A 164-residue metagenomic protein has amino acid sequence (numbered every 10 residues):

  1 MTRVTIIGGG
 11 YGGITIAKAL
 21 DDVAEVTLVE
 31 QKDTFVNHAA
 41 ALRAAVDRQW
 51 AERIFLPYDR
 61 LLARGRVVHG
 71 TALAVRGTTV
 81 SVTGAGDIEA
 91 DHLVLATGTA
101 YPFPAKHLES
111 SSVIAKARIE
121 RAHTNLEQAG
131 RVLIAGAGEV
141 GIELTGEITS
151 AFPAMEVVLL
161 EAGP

Functional and structural regions predicted by a protein language model:
T2-R66, E143-P164: Beta1-alpha1 glycine-rich phosphate/pyrophosphate-binding loop at the start of Rossmann-like nucleotide-binding domains
T2-V4, A63-A135: FAD-binding core/adjacent interface of flavoenzyme oxidoreductases
G9-G10, G86, A137-G138: Short beta->alpha junction loops/turns
T34, Y101-P102, V140: Surface-exposed, flexible loop/turn segments at secondary-structure boundaries
R53, L73-V75, A137-G141: A general structural signal for short secondary-structure boundary/capping elements
V132-E147: Short strand-loop-helix active-site module centered on a catalytic nucleophile
